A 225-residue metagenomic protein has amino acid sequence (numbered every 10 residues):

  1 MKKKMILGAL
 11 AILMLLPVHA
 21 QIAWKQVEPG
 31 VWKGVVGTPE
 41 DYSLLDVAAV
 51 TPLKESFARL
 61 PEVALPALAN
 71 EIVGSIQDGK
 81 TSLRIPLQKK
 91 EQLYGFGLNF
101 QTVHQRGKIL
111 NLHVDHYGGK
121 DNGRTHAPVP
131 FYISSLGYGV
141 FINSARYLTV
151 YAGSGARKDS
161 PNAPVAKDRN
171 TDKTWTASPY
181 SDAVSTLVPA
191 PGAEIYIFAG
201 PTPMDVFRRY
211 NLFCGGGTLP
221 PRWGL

Functional and structural regions predicted by a protein language model:
M1-K4: Positively charged n-region of N-terminal signal peptides that target proteins for export
I6-A9, R84-P86: Hydrophobic alpha-helical segments and their boundary regions
G8-P17: Bacterial N-terminal signal peptides
Q21-R222: Catalytic and substrate-binding clefts that recognize carbohydrates or anionic sugar/phosphate headgroups
